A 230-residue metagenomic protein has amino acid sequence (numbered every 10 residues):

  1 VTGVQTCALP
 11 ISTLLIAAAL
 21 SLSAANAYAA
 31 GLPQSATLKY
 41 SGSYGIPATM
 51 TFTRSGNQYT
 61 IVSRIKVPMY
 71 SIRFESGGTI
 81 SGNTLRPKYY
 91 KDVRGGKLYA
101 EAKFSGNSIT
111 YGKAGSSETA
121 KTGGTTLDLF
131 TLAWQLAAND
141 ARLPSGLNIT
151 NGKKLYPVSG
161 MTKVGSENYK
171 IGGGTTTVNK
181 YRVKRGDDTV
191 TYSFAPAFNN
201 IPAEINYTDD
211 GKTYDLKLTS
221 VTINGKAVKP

Functional and structural regions predicted by a protein language model:
T2-L9: Short, small-residue-biased leader/transition segments that mark boundaries at the very start of proteins
S12-T13, F52: N-terminal secretory/membrane-targeting helices
I16-A17, A27: Cleavable N-terminal signal peptides
A30-G106, A141-P230: Acidic, serine/threonine-rich low-complexity disordered tracts
T110-L132: Acidic/charged, solvent-exposed loop-and-adjacent secondary-structure segments enriched in E/D, K/R, S/T, and G/P
L132-D140: Beta-strand/loop-rich accessory regions of lumenal/periplasmic or secreted enzymes, predominantly carbohydrate-active
